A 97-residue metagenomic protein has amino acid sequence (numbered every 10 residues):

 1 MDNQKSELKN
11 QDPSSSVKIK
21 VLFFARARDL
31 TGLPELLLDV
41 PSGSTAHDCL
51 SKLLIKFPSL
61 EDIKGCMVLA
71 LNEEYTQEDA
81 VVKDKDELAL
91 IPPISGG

Functional and structural regions predicted by a protein language model:
M1-G96: Ubiquitin-like/PB1-type beta-grasp interaction modules and other compact soluble beta-rich domains
